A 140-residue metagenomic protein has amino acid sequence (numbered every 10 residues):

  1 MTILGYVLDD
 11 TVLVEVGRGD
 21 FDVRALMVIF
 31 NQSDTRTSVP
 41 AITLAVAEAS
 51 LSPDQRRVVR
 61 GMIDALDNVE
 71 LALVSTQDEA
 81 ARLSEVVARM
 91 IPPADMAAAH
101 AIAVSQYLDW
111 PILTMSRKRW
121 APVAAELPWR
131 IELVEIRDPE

Functional and structural regions predicted by a protein language model:
M1-V39, A49-M62, E140: Short, well-structured N-terminal submotif of metal-dependent ribonuclease cores
V12-L13, T43, H100-A101, K118-W120: Alpha-helix capping/helix-boundary segments
V39, V74, M96, T114-M115: Short beta-strand scaffold positions
V46-A47, R82, P122-V123: Phosphate- and divalent-cation-binding pockets in alpha/beta enzyme and binding domains that engage nucleotide-derived
D67-I91: Acidic catalytic patch
P93-P111: Acidic, metal-associated active-site segment
Q106-E140: Acidic, PIN/NYN-like endoribonuclease modules and their adjacent C-terminal/linker elements
